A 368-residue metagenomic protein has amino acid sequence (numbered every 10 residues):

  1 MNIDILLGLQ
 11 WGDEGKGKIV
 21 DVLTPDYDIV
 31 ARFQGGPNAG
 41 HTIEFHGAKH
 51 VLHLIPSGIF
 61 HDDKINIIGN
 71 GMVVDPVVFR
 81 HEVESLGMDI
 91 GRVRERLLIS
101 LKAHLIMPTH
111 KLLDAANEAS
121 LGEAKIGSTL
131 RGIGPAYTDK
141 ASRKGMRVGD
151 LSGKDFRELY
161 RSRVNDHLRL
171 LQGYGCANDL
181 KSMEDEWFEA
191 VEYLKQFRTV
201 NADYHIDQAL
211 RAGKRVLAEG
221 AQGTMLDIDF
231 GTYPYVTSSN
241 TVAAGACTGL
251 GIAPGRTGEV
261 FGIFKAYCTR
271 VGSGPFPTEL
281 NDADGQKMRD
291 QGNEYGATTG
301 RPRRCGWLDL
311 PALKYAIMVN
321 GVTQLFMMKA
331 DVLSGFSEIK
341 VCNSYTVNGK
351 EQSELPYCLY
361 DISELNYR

Functional and structural regions predicted by a protein language model:
M1-R368: Non-transmembrane, aqueous-exposed alpha-helical and coiled segments at domain scale
